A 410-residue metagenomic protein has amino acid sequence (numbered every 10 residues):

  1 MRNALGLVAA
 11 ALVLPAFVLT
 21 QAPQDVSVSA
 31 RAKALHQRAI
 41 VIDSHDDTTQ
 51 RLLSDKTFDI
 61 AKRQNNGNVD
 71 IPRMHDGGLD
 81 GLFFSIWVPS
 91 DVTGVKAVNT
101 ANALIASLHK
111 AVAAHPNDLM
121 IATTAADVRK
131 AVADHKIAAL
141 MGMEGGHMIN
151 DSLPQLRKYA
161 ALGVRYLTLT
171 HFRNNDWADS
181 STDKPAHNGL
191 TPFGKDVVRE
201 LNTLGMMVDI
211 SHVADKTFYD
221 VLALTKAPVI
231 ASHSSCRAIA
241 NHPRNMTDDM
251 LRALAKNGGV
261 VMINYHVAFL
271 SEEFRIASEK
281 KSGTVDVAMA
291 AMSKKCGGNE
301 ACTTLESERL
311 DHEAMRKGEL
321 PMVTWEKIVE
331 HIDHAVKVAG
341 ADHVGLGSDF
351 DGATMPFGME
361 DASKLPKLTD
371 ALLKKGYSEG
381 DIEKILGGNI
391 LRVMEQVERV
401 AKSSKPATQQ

Functional and structural regions predicted by a protein language model:
M1-A4: Positively charged n-region of N-terminal signal peptides that target proteins for export
G6-V18: Bacterial N-terminal signal peptides
P15-N188, N241-Q410: N-terminal hydrophobic targeting/anchoring segments and the immediately downstream early-domain regions of hydrolases
V41-T48, V213, A231-S235: Histidine-centered catalytic micro-motifs
R63, L222-S235, M359, L368: A short alpha/beta connector and helix-capping loop motif
S152-L156, T217-A227: Distinct, well-ordered alpha-helical segments
H187-N202, V221-A231: Alpha-helix-loop-beta-strand connector modules within alpha/beta enzyme cores
V197-I210, A214-T217, M250-K256, E330 (+1 more regions): Substrate-binding cleft of carbohydrate-active enzyme catalytic domains
